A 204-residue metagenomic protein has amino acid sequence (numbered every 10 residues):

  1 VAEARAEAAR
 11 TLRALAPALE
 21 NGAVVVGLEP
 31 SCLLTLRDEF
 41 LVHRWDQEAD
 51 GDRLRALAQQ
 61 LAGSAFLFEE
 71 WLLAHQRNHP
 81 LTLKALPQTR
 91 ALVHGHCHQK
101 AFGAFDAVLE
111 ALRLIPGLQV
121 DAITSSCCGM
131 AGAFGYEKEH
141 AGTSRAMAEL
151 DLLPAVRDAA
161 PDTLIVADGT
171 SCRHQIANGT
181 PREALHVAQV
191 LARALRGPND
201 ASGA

Functional and structural regions predicted by a protein language model:
V1-A204: Iron-sulfur cluster-binding electron-transfer modules in prokaryotic oxidoreductases
